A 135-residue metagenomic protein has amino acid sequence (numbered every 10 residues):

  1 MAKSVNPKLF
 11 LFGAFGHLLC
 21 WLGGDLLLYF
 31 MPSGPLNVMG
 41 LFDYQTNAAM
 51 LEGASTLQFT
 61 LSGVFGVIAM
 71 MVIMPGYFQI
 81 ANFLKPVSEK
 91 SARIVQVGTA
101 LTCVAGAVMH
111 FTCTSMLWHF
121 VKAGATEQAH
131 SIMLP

Functional and structural regions predicted by a protein language model:
M1-P135: Hydrophobic, aromatic-enriched alpha-helical segments typical of multi-pass transmembrane helices
